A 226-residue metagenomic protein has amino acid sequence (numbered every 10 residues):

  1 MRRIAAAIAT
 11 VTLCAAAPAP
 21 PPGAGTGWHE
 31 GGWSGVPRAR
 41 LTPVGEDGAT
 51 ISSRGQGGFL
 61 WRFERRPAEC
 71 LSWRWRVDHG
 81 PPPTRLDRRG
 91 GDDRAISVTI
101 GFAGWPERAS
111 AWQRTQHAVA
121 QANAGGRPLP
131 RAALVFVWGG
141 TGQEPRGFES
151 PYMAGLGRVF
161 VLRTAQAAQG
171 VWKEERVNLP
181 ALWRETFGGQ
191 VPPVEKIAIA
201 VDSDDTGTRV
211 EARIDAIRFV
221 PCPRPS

Functional and structural regions predicted by a protein language model:
G23-E46: Extracellular glycan-recognition surfaces and repeat-rich motifs
A39-F59: Short carbohydrate-recognition loop motifs
R65-S72, P192: Extended extracellular/luminal ectodomain segments enriched in beta-structured repeat modules
R74-G80, A103-W105, P180: Solvent-exposed strand-to-loop "edge" motifs in beta-rich extracellular domains
R88-I96, P130, E211: Short coil-to-beta strand junction motifs in C2/discoidin
D93, I100-M153: Extracellular/luminal beta-rich ligand-recognition and adhesion surfaces characterized by aromatic-Gly/Pro-enriched
I96-V98, A154-A165, Q169-T208: Extracellular beta-strand ligand-recognition surfaces/modules
I197, D215-F219: Extracellular beta-strand elements of beta-rich domains used for carbohydrate recognition/degradation or cell-matrix
